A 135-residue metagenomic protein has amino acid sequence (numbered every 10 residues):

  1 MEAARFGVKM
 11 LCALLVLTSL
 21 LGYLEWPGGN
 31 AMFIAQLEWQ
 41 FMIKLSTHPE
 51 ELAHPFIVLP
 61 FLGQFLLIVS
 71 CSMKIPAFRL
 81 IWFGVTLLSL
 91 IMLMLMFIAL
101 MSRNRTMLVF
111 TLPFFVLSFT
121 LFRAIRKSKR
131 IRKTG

Functional and structural regions predicted by a protein language model:
M1-L11, R126-R130: N-terminal membrane topogenic signal
E2-F6, F41-E51, M73-P76, I98-M101 (+1 more regions): Juxtamembrane loop-transmembrane helix junctions in multi-pass integral membrane proteins, especially the extracellular
G7-L62: Hydrophobic transmembrane helix segments
L15-L24, T86-I98: Aromatic-anchored segments of alpha-helical transmembrane domains
L20-Y23, F114-G135: Membrane-water interface at the C-terminal end of transmembrane alpha helices
W39, L67, L90-M92, L112-R123: Alpha-helical transmembrane segments and their membrane-interface exit regions
P60, Q64-L87: Loop-to-transmembrane helix junctions at the membrane interface
K74-W82, I91-T111, R126-K129: Membrane-helix boundary connector in multi-pass membrane proteins
